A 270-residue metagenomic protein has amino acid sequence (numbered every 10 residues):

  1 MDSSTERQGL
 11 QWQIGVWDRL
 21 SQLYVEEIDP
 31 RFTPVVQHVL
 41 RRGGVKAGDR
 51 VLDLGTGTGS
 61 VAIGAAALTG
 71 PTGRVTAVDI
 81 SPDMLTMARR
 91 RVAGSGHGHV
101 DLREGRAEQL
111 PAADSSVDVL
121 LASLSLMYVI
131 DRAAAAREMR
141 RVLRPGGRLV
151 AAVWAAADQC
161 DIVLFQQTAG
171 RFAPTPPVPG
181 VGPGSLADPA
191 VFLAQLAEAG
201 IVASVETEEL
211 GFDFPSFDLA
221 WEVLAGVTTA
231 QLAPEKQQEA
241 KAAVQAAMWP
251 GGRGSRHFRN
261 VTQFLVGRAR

Functional and structural regions predicted by a protein language model:
D2-V16, R31-F32, T58-S60, G64 (+1 more regions): Conserved Class I S-adenosyl-L-methionine
P30-D49, G64: Conserved alpha-helix/loop element of class I SAM-dependent methyltransferases that forms part of the SAM/SAH-binding
R50-L110: Class I SAM-dependent methyltransferase SAM/SAH-binding core
I80, A152-A156, E208: Short strand-turn motif at the edge of the Rossmann-like AdoMet-binding core
E108-V119: A short acidic, Gly/Pro-enriched loop at the edge of an enzyme's catalytic core that lines a small-molecule cofactor
D118-R132, A155: A short SAM/SAH-binding and catalytic strip from SAM-dependent methyltransferases
A133-R148: A short glycine-rich, Lys/Arg-flanked "PGG" loop and its adjoining helix->strand segment in the class I
V150-P174: Conserved class I S-adenosyl-L-methionine
